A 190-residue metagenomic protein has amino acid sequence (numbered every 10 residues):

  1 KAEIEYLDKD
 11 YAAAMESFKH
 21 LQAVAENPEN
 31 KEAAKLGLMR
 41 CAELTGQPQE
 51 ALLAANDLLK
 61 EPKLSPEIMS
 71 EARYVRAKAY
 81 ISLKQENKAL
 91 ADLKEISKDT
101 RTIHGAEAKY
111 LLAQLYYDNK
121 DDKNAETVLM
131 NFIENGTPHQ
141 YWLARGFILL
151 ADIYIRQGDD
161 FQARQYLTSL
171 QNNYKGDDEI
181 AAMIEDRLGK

Functional and structural regions predicted by a protein language model:
K1-K190: Acidic, polar-rich low-complexity tracts and alpha-helical solenoid repeat scaffolds
